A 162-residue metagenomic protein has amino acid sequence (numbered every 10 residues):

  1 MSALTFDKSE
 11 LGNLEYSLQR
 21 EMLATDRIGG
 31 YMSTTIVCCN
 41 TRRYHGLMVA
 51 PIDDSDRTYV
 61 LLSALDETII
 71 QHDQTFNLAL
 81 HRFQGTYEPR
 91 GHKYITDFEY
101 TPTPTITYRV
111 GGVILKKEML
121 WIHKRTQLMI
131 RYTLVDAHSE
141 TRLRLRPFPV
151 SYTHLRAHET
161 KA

Functional and structural regions predicted by a protein language model:
E10, L14-P104: An extended acidic
P104, T141-L143: Short beta-strand/loop motifs in extracellular/secreted proteins, especially within beta-sandwich accessory domains
T107-L120: Low-complexity, acidic Ser/Thr/Pro/Gly-rich terminal tails and inter-domain linkers that flank the onset of structured
L120-I122, V135: Short beta-strand micro-motifs enriched in acidic
L128-D136: Short, well-ordered beta-strand segments enriched in hydrophobic/aromatic residues
L143-P149: Surface-exposed beta-strand/loop patches in extracellular or lumenal glycoproteins
T153-T160: Conserved small/polar residues in nucleotide/adenosyl-binding loops
